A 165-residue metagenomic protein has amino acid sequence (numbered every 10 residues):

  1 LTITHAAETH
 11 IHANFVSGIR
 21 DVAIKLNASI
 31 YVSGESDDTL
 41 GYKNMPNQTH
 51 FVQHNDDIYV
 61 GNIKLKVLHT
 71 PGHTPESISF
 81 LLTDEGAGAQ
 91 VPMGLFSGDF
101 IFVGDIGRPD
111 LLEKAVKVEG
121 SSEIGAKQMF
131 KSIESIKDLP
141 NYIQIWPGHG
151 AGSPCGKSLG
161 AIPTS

Functional and structural regions predicted by a protein language model:
L1-P71, T83, Q90-M93: Active-site HxH/HxHxD metal-binding segment of metal-dependent hydrolases
K64, T74-S165: Metallo-beta-lactamase
